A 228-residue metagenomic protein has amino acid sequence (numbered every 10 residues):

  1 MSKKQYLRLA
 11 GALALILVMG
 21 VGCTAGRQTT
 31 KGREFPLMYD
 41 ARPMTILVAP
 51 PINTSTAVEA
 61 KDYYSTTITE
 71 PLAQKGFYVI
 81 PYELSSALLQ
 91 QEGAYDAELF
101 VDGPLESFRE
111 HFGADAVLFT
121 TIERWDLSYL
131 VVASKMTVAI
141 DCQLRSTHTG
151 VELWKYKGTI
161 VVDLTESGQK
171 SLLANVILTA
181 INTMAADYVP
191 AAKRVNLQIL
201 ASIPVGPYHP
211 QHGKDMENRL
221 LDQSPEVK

Functional and structural regions predicted by a protein language model:
S2-G11: Bacterial N-terminal signal peptides that target proteins for export
A10-G20: Bacterial N-terminal signal peptides
C23-M44, H111, T147-K228: C-terminal/domain-edge helix-coil "capping" segments
P43-T45, S55-F119, V151, K155 (+1 more regions): N-terminal segment of the mature soluble domain
T45-P50, V117-E123, A139-Q143, K155-K157: Soluble periplasmic/extracytoplasmic beta-strand elements of cell-envelope proteins
F100, M136-I140: Charged helix-capping and loop-helix junction motifs
F112, V132-M136: A generic structural micro-feature
L127-V131: Extracytoplasmic/secreted cell-surface and envelope-processing proteins
